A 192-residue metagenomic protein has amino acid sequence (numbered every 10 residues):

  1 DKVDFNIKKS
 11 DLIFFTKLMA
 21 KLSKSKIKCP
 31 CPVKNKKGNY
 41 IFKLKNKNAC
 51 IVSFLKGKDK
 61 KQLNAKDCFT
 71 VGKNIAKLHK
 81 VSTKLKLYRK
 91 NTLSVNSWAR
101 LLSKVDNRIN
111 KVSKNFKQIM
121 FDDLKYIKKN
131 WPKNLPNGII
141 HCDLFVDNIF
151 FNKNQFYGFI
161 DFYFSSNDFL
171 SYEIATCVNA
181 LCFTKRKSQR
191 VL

Functional and structural regions predicted by a protein language model:
D1-V3, F15, S53, D161-F162: Active-site ExK catalytic segment of metal-dependent nucleases
K2-N46, Q62-T70, K77: A conserved alpha-helical element in kinase catalytic cores
P32, C50-V52, L78, I140 (+1 more regions): Generic structural signal for conserved hydrophobic packing positions in ordered secondary structure
P32, Y126-Y172: Active-site acidic catalytic loop and adjacent metal/ATP-binding pocket of ATP-dependent phosphoryl transfer enzymes
N48-Q62, S103-N107: A glycine-centered beta->alpha junction motif in the catalytic cores of kinase/phosphotransferase enzymes
K58-K90: Conserved kinase catalytic-core helix
T83-L87, R100-C142, N152: An alpha-helical support segment within catalytic cores of ATP-dependent transferases
S171-L192: Active-site activation/catalytic loop segments of kinase-like enzymes and analogous catalytic loops in related
